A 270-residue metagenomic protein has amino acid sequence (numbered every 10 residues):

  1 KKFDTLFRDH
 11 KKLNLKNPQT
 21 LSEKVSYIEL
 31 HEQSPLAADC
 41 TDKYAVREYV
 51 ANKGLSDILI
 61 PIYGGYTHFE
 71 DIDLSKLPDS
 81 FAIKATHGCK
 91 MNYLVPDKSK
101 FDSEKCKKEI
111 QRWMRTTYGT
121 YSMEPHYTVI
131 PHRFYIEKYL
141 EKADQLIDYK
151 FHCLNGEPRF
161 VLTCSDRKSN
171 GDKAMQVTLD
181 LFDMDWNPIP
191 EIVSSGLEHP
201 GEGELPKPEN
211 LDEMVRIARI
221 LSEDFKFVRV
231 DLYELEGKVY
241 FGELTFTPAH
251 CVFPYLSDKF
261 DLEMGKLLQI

Functional and structural regions predicted by a protein language model:
K1-K16: Charged, compositionally biased N-terminal leader segments and the immediate start of the first structured element
N17-K100, E109-H126, R133: A conserved helix-loop-beta module that forms one wall/lid of the active-site cleft in ATP-utilizing catalytic domains
R47, E70-D73, C89-L94, D102-S103 (+5 more regions): Short catalytic/ligand-binding loop motif for oxyanion handling, primarily in non-cytosolic enzymes, centered on
D57, D144-L146, C153-R159, E223-F227 (+1 more regions): Coil-to-beta-strand transition motifs
Y66, H87, K138-L140, C153-N155 (+1 more regions): Short, flexible loop/turn elements at secondary-structure junctions
E104-S195: Phosphate-binding site of ATP-dependent enzymes
Y127-Y135, T178-V239: A long amphipathic alpha-helix within ATP-dependent nucleotide-binding catalytic cores
E234-I270: C-terminal active-site "lid" helix and adjoining low-complexity regulatory extension at the edge of ATP-using catalytic
